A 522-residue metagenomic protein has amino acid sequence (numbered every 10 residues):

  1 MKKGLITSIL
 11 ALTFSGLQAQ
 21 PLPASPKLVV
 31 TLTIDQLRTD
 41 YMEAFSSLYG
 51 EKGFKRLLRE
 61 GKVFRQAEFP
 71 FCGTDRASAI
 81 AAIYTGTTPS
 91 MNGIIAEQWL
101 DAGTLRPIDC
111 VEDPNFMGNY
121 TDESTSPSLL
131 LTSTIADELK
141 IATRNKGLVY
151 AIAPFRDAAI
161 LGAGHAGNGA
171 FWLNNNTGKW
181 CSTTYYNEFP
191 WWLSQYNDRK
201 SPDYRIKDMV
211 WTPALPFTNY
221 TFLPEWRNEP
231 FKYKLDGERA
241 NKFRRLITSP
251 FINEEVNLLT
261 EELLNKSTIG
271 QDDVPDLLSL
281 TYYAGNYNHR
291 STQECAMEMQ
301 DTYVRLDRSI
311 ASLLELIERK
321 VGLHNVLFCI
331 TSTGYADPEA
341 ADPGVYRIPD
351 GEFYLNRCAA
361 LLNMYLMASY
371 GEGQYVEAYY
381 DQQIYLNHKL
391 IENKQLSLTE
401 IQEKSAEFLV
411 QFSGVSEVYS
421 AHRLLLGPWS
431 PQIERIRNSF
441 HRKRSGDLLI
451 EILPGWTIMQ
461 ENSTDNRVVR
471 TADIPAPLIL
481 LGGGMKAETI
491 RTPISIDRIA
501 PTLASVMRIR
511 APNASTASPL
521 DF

Functional and structural regions predicted by a protein language model:
M1-S25: Bacterial Sec-dependent N-terminal signal peptides
Q20-K62, S515: Active-site-proximal N-terminal segment of extracellular/periplasmic enzymes that hydrolyze or transfer
P26-R38, L57, I83, L139 (+7 more regions): Beta-strand elements within well-structured catalytic alpha/beta cores of enzymes that handle phosphate/sulfate esters
M42-M91, L148-I152: Short, structured active-site-proximal loop/turn typified by the sulfatase FGly-forming signature C/S-X-P-X-R
Q66, D75, E97-D122, T132 (+8 more regions): Secreted, luminal/periplasmic, and some membrane-associated catalytic domains that remodel anionic oxygen-ester
T88, G93-V274, Y283-R290, S413 (+1 more regions): His/Asp/Glu-rich, glycine-adjacent segments that coordinate divalent cations and/or stabilize oxyanion chemistry on
I247-D272, G285-V326, K404: A long, amphipathic alpha-helix that forms part of the scaffold/cap immediately adjacent to metal-dependent active
N356-L396, D465-M507: Substrate-binding rim/cap in mid-to-C-terminal beta-strand-loop elements of soluble/periplasmic
